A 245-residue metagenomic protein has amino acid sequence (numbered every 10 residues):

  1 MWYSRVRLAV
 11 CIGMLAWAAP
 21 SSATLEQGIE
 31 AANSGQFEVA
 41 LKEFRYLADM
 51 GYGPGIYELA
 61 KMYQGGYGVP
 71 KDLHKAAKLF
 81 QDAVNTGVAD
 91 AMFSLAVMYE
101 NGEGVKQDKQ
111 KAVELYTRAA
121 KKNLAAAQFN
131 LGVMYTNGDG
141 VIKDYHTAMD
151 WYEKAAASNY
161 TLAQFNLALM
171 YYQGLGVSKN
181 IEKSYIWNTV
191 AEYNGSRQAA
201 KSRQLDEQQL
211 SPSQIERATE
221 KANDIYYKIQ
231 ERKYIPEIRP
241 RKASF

Functional and structural regions predicted by a protein language model:
M1-A9: Bacterial N-terminal signal peptides that target proteins for export
A18-P20: N-terminal signal peptide c-region/cleavage motif recognized by signal peptidases
T24-A31, I56-G65, L79, M92-N101 (+5 more regions): Hydrophobic face of amphipathic alpha-helices that form TPR/SEL1-like repeat modules and related alpha-solenoid
I29-G65, K71, K78-Q81: N-terminal targeting signals for Sec/Tat export/insertion, comprising classic cleavable signal peptides
N33-K42, P70-L79, K106-R118, I142-W151 (+2 more regions): Structural signature of tandem alpha-helical TPR/SEL1-like repeats, specifically the intra-repeat loop/turn
Q36, D49-G53, G65-Y67, T86-A89 (+11 more regions): Short helix-capping/linker turns of helical repeat alpha-solenoids
L47, M62, A83, M98 (+7 more regions): TPR/TPR-like alpha-solenoid repeats
S196-F245: Terminal, low-structured helical/coil segments at or just beyond the last alpha-helical repeat
